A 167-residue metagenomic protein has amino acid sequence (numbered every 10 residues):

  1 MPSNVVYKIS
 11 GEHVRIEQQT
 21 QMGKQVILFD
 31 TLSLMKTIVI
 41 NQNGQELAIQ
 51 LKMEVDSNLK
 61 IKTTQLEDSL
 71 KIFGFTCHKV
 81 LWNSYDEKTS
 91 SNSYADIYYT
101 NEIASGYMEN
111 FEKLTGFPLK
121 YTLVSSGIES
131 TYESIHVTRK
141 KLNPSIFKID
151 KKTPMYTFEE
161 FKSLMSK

Functional and structural regions predicted by a protein language model:
M1-K167: Extended soluble regions of mature proteins
